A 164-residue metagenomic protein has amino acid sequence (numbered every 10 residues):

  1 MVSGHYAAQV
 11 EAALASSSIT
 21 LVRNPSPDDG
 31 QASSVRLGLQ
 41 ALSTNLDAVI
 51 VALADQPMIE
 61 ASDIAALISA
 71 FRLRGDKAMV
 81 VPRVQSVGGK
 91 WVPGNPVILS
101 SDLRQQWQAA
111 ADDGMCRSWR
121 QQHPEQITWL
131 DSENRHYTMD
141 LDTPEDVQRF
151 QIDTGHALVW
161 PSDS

Functional and structural regions predicted by a protein language model:
M1-P93, S101, H123-N134: Nucleotide and nucleotide-moiety/phosphate-recognizing core
D28, A109-A110: Short-chain dehydrogenase/reductase
L46, E60, W107-Q108, Q151: Activation segment
N95-L99, M139-L141: Short glycine- and hydrophobic/aromatic-rich loop-to-beta-strand nucleating segment in the catalytic cores
I98-S101, A110: Short, well-ordered coil↔helix boundary/capping segments
Q105, A111-S164: Conserved alpha/beta core of the MobA/IspD/sugar-nucleotide pyrophosphorylase nucleotidyltransferase superfamily
